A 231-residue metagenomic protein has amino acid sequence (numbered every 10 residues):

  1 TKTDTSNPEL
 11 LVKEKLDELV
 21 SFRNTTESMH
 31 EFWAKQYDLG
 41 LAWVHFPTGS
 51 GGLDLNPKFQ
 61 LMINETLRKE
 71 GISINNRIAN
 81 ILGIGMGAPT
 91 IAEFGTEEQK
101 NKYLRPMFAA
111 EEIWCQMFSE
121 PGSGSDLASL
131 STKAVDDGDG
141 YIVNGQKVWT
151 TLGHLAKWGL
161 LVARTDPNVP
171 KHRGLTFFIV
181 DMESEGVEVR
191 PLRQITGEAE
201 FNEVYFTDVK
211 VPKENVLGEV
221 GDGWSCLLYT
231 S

Functional and structural regions predicted by a protein language model:
T1-L82, A92-A109, I113, G122: Amphipathic, small/basic residue-rich leader segments at the start of a protein or domain
G40, I63-G71, V162-A163, I179-E185 (+1 more regions): Short Ser/Thr-interspersed hydrophobic loop/turn segments at strand-loop and sheet-helix junctions that line or gate
T132-V135: A structural signal for short hydrophobic beta-strand segments in well-ordered beta-sheet cores
N144-R190: A short core secondary-structure module
E183-K210: Flexible, small-/acidic-enriched active-site or ligand-binding loops
V209-S225: Long, acidic (Asp/Glu-rich), low-complexity accessory segments flanking structured domains
Y229-T230: Conserved small/polar residues in nucleotide/adenosyl-binding loops
